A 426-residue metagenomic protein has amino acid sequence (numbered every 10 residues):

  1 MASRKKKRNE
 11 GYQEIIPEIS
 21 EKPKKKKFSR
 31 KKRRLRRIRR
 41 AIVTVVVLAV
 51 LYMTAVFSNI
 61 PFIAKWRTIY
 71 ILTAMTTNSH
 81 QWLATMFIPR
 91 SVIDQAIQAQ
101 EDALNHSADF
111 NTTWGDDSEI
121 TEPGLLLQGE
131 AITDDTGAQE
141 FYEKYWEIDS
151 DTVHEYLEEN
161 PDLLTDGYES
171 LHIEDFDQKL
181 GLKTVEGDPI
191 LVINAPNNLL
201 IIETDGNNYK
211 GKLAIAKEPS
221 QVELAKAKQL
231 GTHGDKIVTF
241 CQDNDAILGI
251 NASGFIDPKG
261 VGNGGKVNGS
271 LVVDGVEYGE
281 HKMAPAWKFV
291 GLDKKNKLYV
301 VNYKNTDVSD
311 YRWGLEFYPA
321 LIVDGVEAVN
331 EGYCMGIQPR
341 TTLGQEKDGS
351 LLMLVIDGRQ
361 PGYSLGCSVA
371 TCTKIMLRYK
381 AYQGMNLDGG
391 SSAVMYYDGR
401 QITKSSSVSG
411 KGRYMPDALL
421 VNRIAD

Functional and structural regions predicted by a protein language model:
A2-D426: Gly/Ser/Thr/Pro-rich low-complexity, intrinsically disordered segments
